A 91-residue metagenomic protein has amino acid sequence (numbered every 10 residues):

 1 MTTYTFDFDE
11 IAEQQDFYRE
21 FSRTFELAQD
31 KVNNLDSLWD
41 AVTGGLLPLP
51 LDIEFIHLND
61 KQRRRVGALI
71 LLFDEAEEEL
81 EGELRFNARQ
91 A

Functional and structural regions predicted by a protein language model:
M1-A91: Positively charged, polar, low-complexity stretches
